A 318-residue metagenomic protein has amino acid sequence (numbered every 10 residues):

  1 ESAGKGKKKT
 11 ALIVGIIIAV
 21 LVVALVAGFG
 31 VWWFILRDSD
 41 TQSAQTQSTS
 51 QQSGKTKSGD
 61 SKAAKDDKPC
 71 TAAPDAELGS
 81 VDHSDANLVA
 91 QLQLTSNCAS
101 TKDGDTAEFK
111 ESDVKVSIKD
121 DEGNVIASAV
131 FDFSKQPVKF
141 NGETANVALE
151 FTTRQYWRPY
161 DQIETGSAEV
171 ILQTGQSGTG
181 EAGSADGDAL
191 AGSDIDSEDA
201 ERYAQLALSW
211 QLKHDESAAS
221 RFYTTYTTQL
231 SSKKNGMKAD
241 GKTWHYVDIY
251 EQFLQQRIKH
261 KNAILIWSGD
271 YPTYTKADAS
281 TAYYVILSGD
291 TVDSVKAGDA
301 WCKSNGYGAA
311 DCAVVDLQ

Functional and structural regions predicted by a protein language model:
E1, K5, T10-Q318: Acidic/polar low-complexity segments and flexible, solvent-exposed patches
